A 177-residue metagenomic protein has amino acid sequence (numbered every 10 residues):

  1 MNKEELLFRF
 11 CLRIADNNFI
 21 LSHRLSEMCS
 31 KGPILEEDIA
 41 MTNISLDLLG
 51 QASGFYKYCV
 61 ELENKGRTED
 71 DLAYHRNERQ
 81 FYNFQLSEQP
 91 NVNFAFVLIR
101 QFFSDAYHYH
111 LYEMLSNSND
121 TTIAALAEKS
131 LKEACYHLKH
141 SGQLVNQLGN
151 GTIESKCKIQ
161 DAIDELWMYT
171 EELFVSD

Functional and structural regions predicted by a protein language model:
M1-L12, H75-R100, L148-S155, L166-D177: Acidic/His metal-coordination segments adjacent to aromatic residues that form catalytic metal sites in metalloenzymes
E5-M28: Short, Lys/Arg-rich amphipathic segments at extreme N-termini
L6-R13, G32-Q51, V97, T122-A134: Alpha-helical scaffold segments that form or flank carboxylate-/histidine-based iron centers
N17-L25, Q51, F55, S104-L111 (+2 more regions): Amphipathic, well-ordered alpha-helical segments in soluble domains
L21-N43, H108-A124: Helix-loop segments that flank and shape redox-cofactor active sites
S45-H75, S141-G149: Conserved alpha-helical segments that form or flank metal/cofactor-binding pockets of metalloenzymes
Q85-H140: Internal, conserved structured core segments that host functional sites
T122-D177: A contiguous pocket-lining binding segment that forms or flanks enzyme active sites
